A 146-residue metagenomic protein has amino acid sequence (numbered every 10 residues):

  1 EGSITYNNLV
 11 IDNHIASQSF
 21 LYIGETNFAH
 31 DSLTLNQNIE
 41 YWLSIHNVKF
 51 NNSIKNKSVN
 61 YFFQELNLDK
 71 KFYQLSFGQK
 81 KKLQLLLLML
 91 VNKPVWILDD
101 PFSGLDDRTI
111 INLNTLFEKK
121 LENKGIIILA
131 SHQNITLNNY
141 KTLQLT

Functional and structural regions predicted by a protein language model:
G2-Q18: Conserved ABC transporter NBD signature motif
T26, D31-K49, I54-K57: Q-loop/switch helix immediately C-terminal to the Walker
N52-K70, M89: Conserved ABC ATPase "signature" region
K71-K80: Conserved ABC ATPase signature
L85, K124: Hydrophobic anchor residue at the start of the ABC signature
L90-V95: A short, proline-enriched helix->beta-strand linker immediately N-terminal to the Walker B motif in ABC-type P-loop
W96-D100, L105: Catalytic Walker B motif of ABC-type/P-loop ATPase nucleotide-binding domains
D107-T109: Helix N-cap at the start of a conserved alpha-helix in ABC-type nucleotide-binding domains
